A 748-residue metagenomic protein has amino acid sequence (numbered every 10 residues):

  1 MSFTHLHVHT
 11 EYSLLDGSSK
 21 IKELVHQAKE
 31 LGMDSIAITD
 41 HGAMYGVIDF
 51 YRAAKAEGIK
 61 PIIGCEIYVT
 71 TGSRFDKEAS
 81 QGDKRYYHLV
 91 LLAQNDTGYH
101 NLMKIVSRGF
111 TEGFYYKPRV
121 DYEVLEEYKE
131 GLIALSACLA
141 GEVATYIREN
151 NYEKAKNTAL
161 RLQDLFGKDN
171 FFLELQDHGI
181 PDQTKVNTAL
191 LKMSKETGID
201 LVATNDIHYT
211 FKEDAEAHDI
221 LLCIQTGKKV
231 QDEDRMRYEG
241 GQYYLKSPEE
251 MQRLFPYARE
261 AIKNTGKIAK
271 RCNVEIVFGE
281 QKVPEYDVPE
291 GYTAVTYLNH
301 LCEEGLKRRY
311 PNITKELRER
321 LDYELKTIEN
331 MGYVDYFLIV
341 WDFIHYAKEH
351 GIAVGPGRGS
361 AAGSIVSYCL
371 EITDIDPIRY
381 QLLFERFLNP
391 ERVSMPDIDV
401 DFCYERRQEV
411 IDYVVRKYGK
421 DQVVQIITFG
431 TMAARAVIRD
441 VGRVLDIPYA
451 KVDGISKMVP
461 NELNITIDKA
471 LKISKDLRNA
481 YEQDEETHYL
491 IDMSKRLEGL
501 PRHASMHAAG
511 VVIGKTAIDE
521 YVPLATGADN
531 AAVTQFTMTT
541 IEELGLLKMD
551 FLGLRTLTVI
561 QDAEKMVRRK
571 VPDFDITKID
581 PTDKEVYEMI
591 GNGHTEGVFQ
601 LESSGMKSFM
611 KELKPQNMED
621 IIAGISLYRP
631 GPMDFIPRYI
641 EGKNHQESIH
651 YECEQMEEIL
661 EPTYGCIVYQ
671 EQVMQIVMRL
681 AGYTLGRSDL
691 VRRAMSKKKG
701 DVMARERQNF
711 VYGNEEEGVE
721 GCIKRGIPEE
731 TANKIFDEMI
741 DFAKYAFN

Functional and structural regions predicted by a protein language model:
M1-N748: Alpha-helical scaffold/interaction cores of sigma-54-like transcription cofactors and many family A DNA polymerases
